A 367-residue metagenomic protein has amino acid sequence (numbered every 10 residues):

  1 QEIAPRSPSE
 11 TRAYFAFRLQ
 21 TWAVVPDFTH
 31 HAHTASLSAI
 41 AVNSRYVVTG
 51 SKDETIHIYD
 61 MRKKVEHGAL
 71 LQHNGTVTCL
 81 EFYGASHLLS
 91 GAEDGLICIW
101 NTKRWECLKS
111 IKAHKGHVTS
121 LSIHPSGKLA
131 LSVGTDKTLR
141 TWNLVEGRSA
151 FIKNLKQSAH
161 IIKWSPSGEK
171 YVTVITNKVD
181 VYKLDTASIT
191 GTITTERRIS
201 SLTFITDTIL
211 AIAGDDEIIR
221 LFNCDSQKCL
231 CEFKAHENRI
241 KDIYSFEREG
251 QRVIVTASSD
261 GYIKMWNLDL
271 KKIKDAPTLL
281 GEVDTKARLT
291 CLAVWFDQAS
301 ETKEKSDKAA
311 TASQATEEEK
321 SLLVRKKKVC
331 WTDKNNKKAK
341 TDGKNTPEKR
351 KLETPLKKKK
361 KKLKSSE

Functional and structural regions predicted by a protein language model:
Q1-I3, R198, E237-K241, F246-V253 (+1 more regions): Terminal intrinsically disordered, low-complexity extensions flanking WD-repeat/beta-propeller proteins
E2, I40-R45, K63, N74 (+13 more regions): Loop/turn segments within WD40 beta-propeller blades
S9-T11, G50-D53, G91-D94, T102 (+5 more regions): Conserved strand-to-loop turn within each blade of WD40 beta-propeller repeats
A13, T55-H57, N74, H87 (+9 more regions): A conserved positional marker within WD40/Gbeta-like beta-propeller blades
F17, I56-D60, L80, I97-N101 (+5 more regions): WD40-repeat beta-propellers
L19-W22, M61-K64, T102-W105, L144-G147 (+3 more regions): Short loop/turn segments that connect beta-strands within beta-propeller blades
V25-H30, V65-L70, E106-I111, R148-K153 (+3 more regions): A short beta-strand motif characteristic of beta-propeller blades
H30-L37, L70-V77, K112-V118, K153-A159 (+3 more regions): WD40/WD-repeat beta-propeller blade N-cap
